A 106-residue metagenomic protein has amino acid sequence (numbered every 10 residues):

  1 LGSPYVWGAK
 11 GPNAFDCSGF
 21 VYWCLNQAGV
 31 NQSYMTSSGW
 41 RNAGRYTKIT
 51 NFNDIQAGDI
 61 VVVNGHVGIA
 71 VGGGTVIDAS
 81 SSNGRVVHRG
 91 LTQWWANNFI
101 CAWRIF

Functional and structural regions predicted by a protein language model:
L1-A14, Q32-Y34: Active-site nucleophile-His-acid catalytic modules used for acyl/amide transfer and hydrolysis across diverse enzymes
L1-P4, N53, W95-F106: Intrinsically disordered, low-complexity, Pro/Ser/Thr/Asn/Gly/Ala-rich spacer/linker segments adjacent to signal
G2, V6, L25-V30, H66 (+1 more regions): Sec-exported extracytoplasmic/periplasmic mature domains
V6-A9, C17, H66, S82: Short glycine/serine/threonine-biased micro-segments
V6-G8, V62, I77-D78, W103: Residue-level detector of conserved, well-ordered beta-strand and adjacent loop positions that form binding/recognition
G11-Q27: Active-site nucleophilic cysteine motif
P12, N83, F106: Residue-level detector of flexible, active-site-proximal loop/helix-junction positions within diverse enzyme catalytic
Y22, V30-Q93: ...with weaker cross-activation on analogous glycine-rich loops/strands in unrelated enzymes
